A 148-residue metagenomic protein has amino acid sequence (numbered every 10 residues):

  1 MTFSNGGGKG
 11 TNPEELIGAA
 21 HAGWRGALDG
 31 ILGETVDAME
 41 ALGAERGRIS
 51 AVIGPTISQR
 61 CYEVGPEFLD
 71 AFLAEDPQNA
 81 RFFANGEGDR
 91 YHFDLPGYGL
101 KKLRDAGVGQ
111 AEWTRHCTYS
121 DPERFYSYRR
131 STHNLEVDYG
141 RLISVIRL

Functional and structural regions predicted by a protein language model:
M1-L148: Active-site microenvironment for binding and transforming phosphate-containing groups
